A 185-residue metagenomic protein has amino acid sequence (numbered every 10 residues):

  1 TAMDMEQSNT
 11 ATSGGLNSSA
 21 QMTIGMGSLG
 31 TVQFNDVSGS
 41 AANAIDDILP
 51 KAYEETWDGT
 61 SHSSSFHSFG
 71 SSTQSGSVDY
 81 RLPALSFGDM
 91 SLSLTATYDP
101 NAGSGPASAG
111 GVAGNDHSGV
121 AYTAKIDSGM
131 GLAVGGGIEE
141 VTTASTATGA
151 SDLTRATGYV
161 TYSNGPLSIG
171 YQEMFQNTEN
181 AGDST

Functional and structural regions predicted by a protein language model:
T1-T185: Outer-membrane beta-barrel proteins
